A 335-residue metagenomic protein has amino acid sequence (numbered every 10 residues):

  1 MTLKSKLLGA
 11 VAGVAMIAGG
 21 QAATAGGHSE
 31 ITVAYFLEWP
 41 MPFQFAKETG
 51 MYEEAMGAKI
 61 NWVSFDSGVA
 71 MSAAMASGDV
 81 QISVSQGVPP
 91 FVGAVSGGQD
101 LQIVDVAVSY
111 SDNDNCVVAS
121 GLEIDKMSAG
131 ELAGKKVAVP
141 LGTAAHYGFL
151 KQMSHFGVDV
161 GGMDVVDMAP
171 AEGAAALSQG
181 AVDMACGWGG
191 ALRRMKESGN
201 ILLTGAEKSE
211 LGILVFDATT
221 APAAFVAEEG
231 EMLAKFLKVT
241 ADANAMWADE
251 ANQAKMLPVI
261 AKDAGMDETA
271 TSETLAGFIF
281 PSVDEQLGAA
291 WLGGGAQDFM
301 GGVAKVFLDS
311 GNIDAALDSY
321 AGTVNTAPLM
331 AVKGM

Functional and structural regions predicted by a protein language model:
M1-A10: Bacterial N-terminal signal peptides that target proteins for export
G9-G19: Bacterial N-terminal signal peptides
G19-A25: Sec/Tat signal peptide C-region and signal peptidase I cleavage site
G26-D159, D164-D167, D183-G189: Short, glycine-/small- and polar/acidic-enriched structural segments that line small-molecule recognition paths
G27-S29, G93-D105, R194-K208, D267 (+1 more regions): Ligand-binding "clamshell"
E172-A264: Pocket-lining segment of extracytoplasmic ligand-binding domains
A227-N312: Secondary-structure end/capping motifs
M300-M335: Conserved C-terminal helix/tail region of periplasmic/extracytoplasmic solute-binding proteins
